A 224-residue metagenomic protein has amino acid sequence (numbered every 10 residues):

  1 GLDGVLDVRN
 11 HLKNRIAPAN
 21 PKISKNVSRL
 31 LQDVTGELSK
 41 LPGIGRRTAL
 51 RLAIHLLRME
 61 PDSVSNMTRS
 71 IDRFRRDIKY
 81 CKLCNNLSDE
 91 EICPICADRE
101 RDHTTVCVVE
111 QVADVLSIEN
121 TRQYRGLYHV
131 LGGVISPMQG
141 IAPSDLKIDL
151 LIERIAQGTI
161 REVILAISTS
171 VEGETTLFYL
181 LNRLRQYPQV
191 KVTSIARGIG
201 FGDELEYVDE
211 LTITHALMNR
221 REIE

Functional and structural regions predicted by a protein language model:
G1-N20: N-terminal targeting leaders
K25-L31, K40, L50-V115: Cys/His-rich Zn2+-binding cysteine-cluster or related metal-binding knuckle/ribbon modules and their
C81-C84, I95-A97, Y124-G126, V130-E153: Basic, flexible Lys/Arg- and Gly-enriched helix-loop patches that mediate nucleic-acid binding at interfaces with rRNA
T105, V109-E110, I160-E172: Acidic beta-strand-to-loop metal/phosphate-binding motif
T121-Y128, S136, N182-Q189: A short alpha->loop->secondary-structure connector
E172-R185: Short Gly/Thr/Asp-enriched flexible loops that form oxyanion-binding sites at enzyme active sites
Q189-T193, E204-E224: Conserved phosphate-handling catalytic cores of large alpha/beta enzymes
